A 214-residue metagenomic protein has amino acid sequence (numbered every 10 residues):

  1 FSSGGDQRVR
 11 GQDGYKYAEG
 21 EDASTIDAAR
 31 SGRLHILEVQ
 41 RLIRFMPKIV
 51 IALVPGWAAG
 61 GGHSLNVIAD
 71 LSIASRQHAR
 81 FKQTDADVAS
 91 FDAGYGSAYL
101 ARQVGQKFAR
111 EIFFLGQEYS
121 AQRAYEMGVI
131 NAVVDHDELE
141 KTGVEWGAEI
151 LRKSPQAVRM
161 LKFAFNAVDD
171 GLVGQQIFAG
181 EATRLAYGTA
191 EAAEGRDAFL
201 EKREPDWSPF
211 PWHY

Functional and structural regions predicted by a protein language model:
F1-V39, A89: Glycine- (often His-adjacent) and acidic-residue-rich active-site loop that binds/positions the CoA thioester
G4, R33, L37, G60 (+4 more regions): Glycine-rich phosphate-binding loop at the start of an alpha helix
I36, S97, Q106-A109, V158-L161 (+2 more regions): A general structural signal for well-ordered alpha-helical segments in protein cores
V39-F45, L53, A59-F113, M127 (+2 more regions): CoA-thioester-processing core
L71, E111, L115-Q117, R123 (+3 more regions): Well-ordered beta-strand positions
A74-A79, I130-I177, R184, A190 (+1 more regions): C-terminal long alpha-helix characteristic of the crotonase
